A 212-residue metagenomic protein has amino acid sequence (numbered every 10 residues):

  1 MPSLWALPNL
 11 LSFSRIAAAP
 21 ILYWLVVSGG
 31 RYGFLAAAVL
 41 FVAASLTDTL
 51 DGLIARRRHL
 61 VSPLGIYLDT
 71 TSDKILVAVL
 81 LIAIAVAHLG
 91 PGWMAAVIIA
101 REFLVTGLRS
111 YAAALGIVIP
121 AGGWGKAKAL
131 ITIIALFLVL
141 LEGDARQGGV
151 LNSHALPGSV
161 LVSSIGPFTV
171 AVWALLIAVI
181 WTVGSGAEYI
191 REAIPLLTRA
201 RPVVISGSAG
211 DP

Functional and structural regions predicted by a protein language model:
M1-L7, F13, A18-A19, A38-S45 (+1 more regions): C-terminal membrane-associated helical module and adjoining short loops/tails
P2-L10, S62-D69: Short, amphipathic, aromatic/basic-enriched membrane-interface segments that mark the entry/exit of transmembrane
A17, L46-I54, T71, I75 (+2 more regions): Active-site His/Glu-centered metal-binding helix of metallohydrolases
A18-Y67, L80-V97, G166-I180: Membrane-embedded alpha-helical segments that form the functional core of polytopic membrane enzymes, especially those
A55-V61, A112-G122: A cytosolic-side transmembrane-helix exit/cap motif
G90-V105, H154-A155, G184: Transmembrane helix-loop-helix
M94, F103-G107, I134-L141: Mid-bilayer segments of alpha-helical transmembrane spans in multi-pass integral membrane proteins that mediate
